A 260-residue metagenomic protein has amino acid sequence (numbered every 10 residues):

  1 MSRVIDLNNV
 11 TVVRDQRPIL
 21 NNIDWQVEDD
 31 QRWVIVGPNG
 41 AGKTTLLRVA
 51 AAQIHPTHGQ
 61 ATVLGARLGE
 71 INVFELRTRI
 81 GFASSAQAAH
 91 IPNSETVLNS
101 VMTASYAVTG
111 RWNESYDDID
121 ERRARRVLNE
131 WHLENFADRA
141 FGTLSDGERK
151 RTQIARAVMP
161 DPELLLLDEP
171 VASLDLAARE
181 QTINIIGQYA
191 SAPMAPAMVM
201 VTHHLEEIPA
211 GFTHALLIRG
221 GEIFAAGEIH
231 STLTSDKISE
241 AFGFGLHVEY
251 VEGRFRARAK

Functional and structural regions predicted by a protein language model:
A51: Helix-to-loop junction immediately C-terminal to a conserved catalytic motif
G59-G69, L76: Conserved ABC transporter NBD signature motif
S115, A140-L144: Conserved ABC ATPase signature
D161: Conserved catalytic motifs of ABC-family nucleotide-binding domains
L165-E169: Catalytic Walker B motif of ABC-type/P-loop ATPase nucleotide-binding domains
A215-E228: H-loop (His-switch) and adjacent beta-strand-loop-beta switch element of ABC-type ATPase nucleotide-binding domains
E240-K260: ABC ATPase nucleotide-binding domains
